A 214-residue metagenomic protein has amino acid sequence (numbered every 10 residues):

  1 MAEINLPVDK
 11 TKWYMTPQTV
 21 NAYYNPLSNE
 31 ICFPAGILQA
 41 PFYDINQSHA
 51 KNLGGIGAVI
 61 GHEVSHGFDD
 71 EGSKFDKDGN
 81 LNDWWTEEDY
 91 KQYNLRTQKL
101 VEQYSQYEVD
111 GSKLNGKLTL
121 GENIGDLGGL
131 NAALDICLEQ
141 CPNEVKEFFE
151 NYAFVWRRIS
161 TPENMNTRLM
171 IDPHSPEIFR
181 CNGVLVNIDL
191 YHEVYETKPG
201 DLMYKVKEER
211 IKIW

Functional and structural regions predicted by a protein language model:
M1-W214: Intrinsically disordered, low-complexity linker/terminal regions across diverse proteins
